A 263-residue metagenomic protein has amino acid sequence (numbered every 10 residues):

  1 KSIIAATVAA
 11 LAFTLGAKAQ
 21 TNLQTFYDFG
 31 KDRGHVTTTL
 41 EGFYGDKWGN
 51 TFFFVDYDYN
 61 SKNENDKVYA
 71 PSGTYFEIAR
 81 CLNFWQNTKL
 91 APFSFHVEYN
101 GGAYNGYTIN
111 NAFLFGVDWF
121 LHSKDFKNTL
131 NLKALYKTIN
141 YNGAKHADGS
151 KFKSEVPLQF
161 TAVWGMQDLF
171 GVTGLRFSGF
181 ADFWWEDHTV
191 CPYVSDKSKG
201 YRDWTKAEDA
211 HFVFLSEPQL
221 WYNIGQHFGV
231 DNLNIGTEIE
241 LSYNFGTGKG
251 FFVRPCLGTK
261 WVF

Functional and structural regions predicted by a protein language model:
K1-Q20: Cleavable N-terminal export/targeting peptides
K18-Q20, W48-N50, N83-S94, L121-N131 (+2 more regions): Short loop/turn motifs that connect adjacent beta-strands in outer-membrane beta-barrel proteins
A19, G34-T38, A70-F76, Y107-F115 (+3 more regions): Residues that define the transmembrane beta-barrel architecture of outer-membrane proteins
N22-F26, G30-W85, S94-H96, G102: Transmembrane beta-barrel domains of Gram-negative outer membranes and organellar outer membranes
T25-K31, D46, Y57-S61, V97-A103 (+6 more regions): Transmembrane beta-strands of outer-membrane beta-barrel pores
L40-Y44, I78-F84, F115-L121, A134 (+4 more regions): Residues on the lipid-exposed face of transmembrane beta-strands in outer-membrane beta-barrel proteins
G73-T138: Gram-negative (and chloroplast) outer-membrane scaffold detector with strong preference for beta-barrel transmembrane
K137-L233, N244, W261-F263: Outer-membrane beta-barrel transmembrane domain signature
